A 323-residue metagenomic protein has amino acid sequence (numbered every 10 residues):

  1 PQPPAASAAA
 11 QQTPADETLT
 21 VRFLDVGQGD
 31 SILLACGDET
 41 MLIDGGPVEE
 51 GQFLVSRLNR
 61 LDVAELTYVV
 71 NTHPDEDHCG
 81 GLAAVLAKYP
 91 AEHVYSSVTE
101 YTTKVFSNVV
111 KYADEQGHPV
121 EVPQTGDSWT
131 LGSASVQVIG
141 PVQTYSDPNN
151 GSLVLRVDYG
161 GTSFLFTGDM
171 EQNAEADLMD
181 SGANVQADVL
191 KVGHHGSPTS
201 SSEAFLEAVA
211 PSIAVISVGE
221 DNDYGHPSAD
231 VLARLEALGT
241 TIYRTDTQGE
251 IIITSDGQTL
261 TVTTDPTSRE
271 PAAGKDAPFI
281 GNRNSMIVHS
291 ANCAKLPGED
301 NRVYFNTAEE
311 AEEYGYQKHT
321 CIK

Functional and structural regions predicted by a protein language model:
P1-K275, K295, N301: Non-globular, low-confidence helical/coil segments that flank catalytic cores
W129, M286, Y304: Residues that recognize and position ribonucleotide moieties
A273-R283: Short N-terminal "domain-start" leader segments that mark the transition from disordered tails or signal peptides into
N282-G298: Short aromatic-glycine-(Arg/Gly/Cys) micro-motifs in beta-strand/loop hairpins
C293-K323: Compact, charge-rich alpha-helical regulatory domains located at protein termini
